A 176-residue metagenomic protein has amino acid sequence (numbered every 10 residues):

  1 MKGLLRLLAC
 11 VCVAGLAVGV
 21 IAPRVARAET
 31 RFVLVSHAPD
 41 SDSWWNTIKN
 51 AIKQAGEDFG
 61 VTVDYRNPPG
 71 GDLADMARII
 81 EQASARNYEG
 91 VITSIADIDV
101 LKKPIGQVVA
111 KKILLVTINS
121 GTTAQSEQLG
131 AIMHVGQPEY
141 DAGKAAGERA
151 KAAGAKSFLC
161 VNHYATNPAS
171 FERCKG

Functional and structural regions predicted by a protein language model:
M1-R6: Positively charged n-region of N-terminal signal peptides that target proteins for export
L8-G19: Bacterial N-terminal signal peptides
R24-G176: A residue-level marker of the well-folded mature domains of exported/periplasmic proteins
